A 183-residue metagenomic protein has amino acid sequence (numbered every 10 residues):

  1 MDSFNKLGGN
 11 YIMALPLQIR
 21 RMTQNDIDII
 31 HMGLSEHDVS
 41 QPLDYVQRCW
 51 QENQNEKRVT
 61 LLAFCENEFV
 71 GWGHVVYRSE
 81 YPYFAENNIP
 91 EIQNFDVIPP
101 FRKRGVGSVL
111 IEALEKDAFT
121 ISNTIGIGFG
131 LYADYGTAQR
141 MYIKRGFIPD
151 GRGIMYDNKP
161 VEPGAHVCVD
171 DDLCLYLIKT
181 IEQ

Functional and structural regions predicted by a protein language model:
P16-I30: A short beta-loop-alpha structural element at the N-terminal edge of CoA-dependent acyl/N-acetyltransferase catalytic
V39-L62, E80-Y81: Active-site rim helix/loop that mediates acceptor-substrate recognition in acyltransferases
L62, E68-S79, E91, D96: Conserved beta-strand in the GNAT
A85-P99, I127: Conserved acetyl-CoA binding element of GNAT-fold acetyltransferases
V97, K103-K116, R140-I143: Conserved acetyl-CoA-binding loop-helix of GNAT-fold acetyltransferases
S108, Y132-R152: Conserved active-site alpha-helix within GNAT-family acetyltransferase domains
A118-L131: Conserved GNAT acetyl-CoA-binding A-motif
G128-G130, I148-H166: Conserved catalytic-core motifs of GNAT/GCN5-like acyltransferases
